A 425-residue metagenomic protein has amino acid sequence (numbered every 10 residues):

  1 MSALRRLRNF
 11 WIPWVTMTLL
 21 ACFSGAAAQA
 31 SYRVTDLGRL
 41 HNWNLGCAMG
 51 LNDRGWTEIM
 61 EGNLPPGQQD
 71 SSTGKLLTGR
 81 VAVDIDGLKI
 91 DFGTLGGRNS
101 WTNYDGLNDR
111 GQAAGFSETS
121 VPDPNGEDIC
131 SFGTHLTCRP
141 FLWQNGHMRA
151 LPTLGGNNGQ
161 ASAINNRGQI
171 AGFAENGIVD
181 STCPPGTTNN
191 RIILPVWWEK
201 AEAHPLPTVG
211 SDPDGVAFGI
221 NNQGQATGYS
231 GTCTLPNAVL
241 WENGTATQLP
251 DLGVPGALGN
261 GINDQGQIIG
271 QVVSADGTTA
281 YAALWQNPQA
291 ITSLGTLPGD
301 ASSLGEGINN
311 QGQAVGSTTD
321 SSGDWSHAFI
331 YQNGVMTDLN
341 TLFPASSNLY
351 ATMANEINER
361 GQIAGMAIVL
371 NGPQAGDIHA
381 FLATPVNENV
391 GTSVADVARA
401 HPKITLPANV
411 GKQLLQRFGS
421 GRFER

Functional and structural regions predicted by a protein language model:
S2-W14, L19-R425: Residue-level hotspots at or immediately adjacent to binding/recognition sites across diverse folds
